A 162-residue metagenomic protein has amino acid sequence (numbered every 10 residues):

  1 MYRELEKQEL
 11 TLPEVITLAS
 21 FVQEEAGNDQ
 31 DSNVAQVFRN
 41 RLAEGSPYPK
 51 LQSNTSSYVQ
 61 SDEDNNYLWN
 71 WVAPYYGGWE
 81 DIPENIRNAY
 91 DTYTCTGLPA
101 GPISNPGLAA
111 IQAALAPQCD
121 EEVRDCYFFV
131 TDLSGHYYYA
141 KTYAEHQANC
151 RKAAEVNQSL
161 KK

Functional and structural regions predicted by a protein language model:
M1-K162: Bacterial extracytoplasmic/cell-wall-associated proteins, especially those involved in peptidoglycan
